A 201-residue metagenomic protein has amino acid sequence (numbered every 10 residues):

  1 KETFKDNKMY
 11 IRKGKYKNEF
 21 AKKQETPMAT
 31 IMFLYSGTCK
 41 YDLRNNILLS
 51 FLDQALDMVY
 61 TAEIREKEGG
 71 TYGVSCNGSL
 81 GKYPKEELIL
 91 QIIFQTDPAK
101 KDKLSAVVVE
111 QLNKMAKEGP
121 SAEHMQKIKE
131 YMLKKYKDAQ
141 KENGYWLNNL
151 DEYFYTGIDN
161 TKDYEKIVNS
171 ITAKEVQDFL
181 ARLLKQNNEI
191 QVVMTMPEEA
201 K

Functional and structural regions predicted by a protein language model:
E2-K15, E123-L133, E199: Short proline/glycine- and acidic-rich turn/helix-capping motifs at secondary-structure junctions
E2-V59: His/Glu-based metal-binding/catalytic segments typifying zinc-dependent metallopeptidases
E19-A21, A62, N77-L80, Y164-K166 (+1 more regions): Generic recognition of flexible, low-complexity loop/linker segments
M28-R44, S50, R65-S170, E189-P197: M16 family metallopeptidases and their MPP-like homologs
V176-T195: Bilobed periplasmic-binding protein-like "clamshell/Venus-flytrap" ligand-binding domains
